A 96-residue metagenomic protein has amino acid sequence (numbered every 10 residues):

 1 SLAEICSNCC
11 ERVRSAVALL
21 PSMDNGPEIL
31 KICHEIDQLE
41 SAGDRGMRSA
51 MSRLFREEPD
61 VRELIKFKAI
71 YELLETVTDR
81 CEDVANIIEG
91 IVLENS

Functional and structural regions predicted by a protein language model:
S1-S96: Cytosolic, long alpha-helical scaffolding segments
